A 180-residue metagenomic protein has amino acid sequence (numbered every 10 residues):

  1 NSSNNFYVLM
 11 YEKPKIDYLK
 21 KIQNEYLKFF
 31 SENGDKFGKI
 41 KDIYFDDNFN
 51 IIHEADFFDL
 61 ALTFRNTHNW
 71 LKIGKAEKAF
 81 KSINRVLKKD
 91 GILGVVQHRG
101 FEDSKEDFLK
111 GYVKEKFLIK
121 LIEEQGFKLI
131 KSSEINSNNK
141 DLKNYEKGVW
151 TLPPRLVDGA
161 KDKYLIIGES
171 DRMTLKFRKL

Functional and structural regions predicted by a protein language model:
N1-I51: Class I SAM-dependent methyltransferase SAM/SAH-binding core
F6-L9, D90-R99: Conserved beta-strand signature within the Rossmann-like core of class I S-adenosyl-L-methionine
E12-P14, H98-E102, I135-S137: Short "lid" loop at the C-terminus of a central beta-strand within the Rossmann-like core of SAM-dependent
I51-A61: A short acidic, Gly/Pro-enriched loop at the edge of an enzyme's catalytic core that lines a small-molecule cofactor
R65-N66: Short catalytic micro-motifs in class I SAM-dependent methyltransferases
A76-K89: A short glycine-rich, Lys/Arg-flanked "PGG" loop and its adjoining helix->strand segment in the class I
E106-S132: Conserved Class I S-adenosyl-L-methionine
Q125, L142-L180: Core SAM-dependent methyltransferase catalytic element
